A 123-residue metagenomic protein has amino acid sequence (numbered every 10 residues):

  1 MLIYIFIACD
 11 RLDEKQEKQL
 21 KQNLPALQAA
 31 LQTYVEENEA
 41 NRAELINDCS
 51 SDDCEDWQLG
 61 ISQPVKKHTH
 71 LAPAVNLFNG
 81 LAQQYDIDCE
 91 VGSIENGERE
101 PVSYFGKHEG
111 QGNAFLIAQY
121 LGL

Functional and structural regions predicted by a protein language model:
M1-A30: Short, extreme N-terminal segment that most often corresponds to the first beta-strand
D13, E36, A40, K67-H68: Short, structured coil/loop segments at alpha-helix boundaries
E17-N23, Y34, N41, P73 (+2 more regions): General "foldedness" signal
P25-V35, N79-I87: A common structural junction motif
Q32-C49: Short, glycine- and small/hydrophobic-rich beta-strand elements in well-ordered beta-sheets
I46-L123: Charged interaction segments
